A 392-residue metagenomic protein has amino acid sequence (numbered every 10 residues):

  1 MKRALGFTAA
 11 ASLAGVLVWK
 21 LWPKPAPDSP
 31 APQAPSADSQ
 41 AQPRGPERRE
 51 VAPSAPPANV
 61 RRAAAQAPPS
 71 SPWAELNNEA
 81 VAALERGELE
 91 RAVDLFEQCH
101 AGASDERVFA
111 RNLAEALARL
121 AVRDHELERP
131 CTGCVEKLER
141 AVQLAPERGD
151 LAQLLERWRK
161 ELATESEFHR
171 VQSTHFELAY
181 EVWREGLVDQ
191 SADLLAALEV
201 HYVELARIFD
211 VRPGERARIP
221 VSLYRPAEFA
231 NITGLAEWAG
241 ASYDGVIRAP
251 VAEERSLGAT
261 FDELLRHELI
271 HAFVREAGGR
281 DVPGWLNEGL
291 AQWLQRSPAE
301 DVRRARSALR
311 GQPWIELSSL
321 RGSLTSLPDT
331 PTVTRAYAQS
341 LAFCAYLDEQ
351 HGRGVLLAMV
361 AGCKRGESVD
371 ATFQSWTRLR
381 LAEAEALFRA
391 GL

Functional and structural regions predicted by a protein language model:
M1-L13: N-terminal Sec-pathway targeting helices
F7, W19-D28, E47, P53-P68 (+6 more regions): Beta/coil-rich, acidic/histidine-enriched accessory regions frequently appended to metallopeptidases
P30-A52: Short extracytoplasmic/periplasmic juxtamembrane "stem" segments immediately C-terminal to an N-terminal membrane anchor
P53-E161: Alpha-helical protein-protein interaction scaffolds
S70-A74, R86-E90, R111, E128-T132 (+11 more regions): Soluble non-cytosolic domains of exported or imported proteins
N78, A82, E90, D94-E97 (+12 more regions): Solvent-exposed, polar/charged alpha-helical surfaces in well-ordered, non-transmembrane soluble domains, broadly
E167-P283, P298-D301, W314, A336 (+1 more regions): Juxtacatalytic substrate-recognition/specificity segment
T233-V251, A259-T260, L264, A277-L392: Acidic/His/Gly-enriched intrinsically disordered linker/tail segments that often contain short helix/coil "MoRF-like"
